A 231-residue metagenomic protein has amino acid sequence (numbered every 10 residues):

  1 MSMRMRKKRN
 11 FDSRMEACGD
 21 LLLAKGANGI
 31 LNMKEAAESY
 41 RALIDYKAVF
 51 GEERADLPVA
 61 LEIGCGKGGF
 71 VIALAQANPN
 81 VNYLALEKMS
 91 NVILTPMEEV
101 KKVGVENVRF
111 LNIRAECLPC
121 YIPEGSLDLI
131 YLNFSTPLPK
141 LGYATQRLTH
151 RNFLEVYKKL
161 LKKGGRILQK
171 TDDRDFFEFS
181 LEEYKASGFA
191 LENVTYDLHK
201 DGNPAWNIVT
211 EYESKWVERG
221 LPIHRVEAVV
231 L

Functional and structural regions predicted by a protein language model:
M1-V59, G69-Q76: S-adenosyl-L-methionine
I63, L86: Conserved beta-strand/loop positions that form the S-adenosyl-L-methionine
G64-G68: Class I SAM-dependent methyltransferase "Motif I" SAM/SAH-binding loop
M89: Conserved SAM/SAH-binding beta-strand->alpha-helix loop
E98-E124: S-adenosyl-L-methionine
T149-K163: A short glycine-rich, Lys/Arg-flanked "PGG" loop and its adjoining helix->strand segment in the class I
G164-T171: Conserved beta-strand signature within the Rossmann-like core of class I S-adenosyl-L-methionine
E182, S187-L231: Class I S-adenosyl-L-methionine
